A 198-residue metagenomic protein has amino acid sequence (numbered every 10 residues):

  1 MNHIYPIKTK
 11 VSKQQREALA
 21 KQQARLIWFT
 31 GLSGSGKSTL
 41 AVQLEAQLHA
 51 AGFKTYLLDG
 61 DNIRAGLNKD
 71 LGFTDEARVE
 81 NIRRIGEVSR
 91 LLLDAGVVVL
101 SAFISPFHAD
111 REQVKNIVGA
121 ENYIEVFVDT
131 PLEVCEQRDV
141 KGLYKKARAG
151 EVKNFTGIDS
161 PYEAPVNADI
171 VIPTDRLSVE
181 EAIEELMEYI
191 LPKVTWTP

Functional and structural regions predicted by a protein language model:
M1-L26: Extreme N-terminal, non-catalytic leader segments that precede Walker-type/kinase nucleotide-binding cores
F29: Hydrophobic anchor at the beta1->P-loop junction of P-loop NTPases
S33: The conserved Walker
K37: Conserved lysine of the Walker
V42-R90: Conserved substrate/cofactor phosphate-moiety recognition/catalytic segment in nucleotide-dependent phosphotransferases
L57, Y123-F127, D169-V171: Conserved beta-strand scaffold positions in the cores of enzyme catalytic domains, especially in NTP/NDP-utilizing
G66-F73, S89-A147, N154: ATP-dependent NMP and nucleoside kinases share a basic, alpha-helical "lid"
D129-L132, Q137-E185, K193-P198: Small-molecule kinase domains that catalyze NTP-dependent phosphoryl transfer to phosphate-bearing small molecules
